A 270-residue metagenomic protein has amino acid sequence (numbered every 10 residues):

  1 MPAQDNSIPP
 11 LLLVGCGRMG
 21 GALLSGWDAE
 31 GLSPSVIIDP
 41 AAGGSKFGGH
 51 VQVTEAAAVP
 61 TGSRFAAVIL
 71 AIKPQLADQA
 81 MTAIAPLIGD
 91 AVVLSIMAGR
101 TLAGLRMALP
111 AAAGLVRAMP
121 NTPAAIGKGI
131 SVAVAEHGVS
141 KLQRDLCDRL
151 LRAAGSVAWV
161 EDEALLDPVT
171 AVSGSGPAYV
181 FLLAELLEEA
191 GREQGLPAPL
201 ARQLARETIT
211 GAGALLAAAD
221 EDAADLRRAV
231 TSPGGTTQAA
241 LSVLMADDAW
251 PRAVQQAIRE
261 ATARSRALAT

Functional and structural regions predicted by a protein language model:
M1-A58, S63, R192-Q194: NAD(P)+-binding Rossmann beta1-loop-alpha1 motif at the extreme N-terminus of oxidoreductases
P2, R206-T270: NAD(P)-dependent Rossmann-like dehydrogenase/reductase catalytic/cofactor-binding core
C16, G20, F65, A77 (+11 more regions): A general structural signal for well-ordered alpha-helical segments in protein cores
L23-L24, G43-G49, T54-A133, H137: Rossmann-like NAD(P)(H) cofactor-binding subdomain of soluble oxidoreductases
A41-A42, M97-R100, P120-A124, S173 (+3 more regions): Glycine-rich beta-alpha junction loops
G104-G114, I130-P168, Y179-A218, R264: Internal alpha-helical scaffold of NAD(P)-dependent oxidoreductase catalytic cores
A118-I126, A153-W159, E163-D167, R228-G234: Mobile beta-alpha loop/short-helix "lid" or hinge segments that flank ligand
V169-A178, R227: A short glycine-threonine-serine/GTX helix/turn-capping micro-motif
